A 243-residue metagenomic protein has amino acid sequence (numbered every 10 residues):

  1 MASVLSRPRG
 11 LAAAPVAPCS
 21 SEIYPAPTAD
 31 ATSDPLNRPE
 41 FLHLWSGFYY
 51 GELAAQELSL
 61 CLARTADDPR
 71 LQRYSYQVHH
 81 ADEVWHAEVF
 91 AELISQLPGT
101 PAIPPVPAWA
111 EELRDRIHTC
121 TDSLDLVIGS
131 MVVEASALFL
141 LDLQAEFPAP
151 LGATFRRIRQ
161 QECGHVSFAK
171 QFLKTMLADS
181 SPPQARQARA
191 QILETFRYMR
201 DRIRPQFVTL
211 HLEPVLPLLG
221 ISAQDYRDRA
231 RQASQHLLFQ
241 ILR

Functional and structural regions predicted by a protein language model:
M1-R243: Non-heme di-metal
